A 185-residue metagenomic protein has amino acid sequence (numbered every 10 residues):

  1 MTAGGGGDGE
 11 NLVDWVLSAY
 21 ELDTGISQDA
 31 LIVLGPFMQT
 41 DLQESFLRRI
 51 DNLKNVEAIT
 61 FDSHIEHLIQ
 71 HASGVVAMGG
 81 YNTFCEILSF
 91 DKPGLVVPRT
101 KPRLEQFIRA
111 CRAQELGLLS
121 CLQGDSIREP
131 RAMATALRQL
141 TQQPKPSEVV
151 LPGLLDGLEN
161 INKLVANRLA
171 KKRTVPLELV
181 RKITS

Functional and structural regions predicted by a protein language model:
M1-G74, S126: Donor-nucleotide binding loops and adjacent catalytic segments primarily of GT-B fold Leloir glycosyltransferases
L31, E57-I59, V76, L95 (+2 more regions): Hydrophobic/aromatic beta-strand patches that form the interior of the parallel beta-sheet core in alpha/beta enzyme
L42, S63-H67, N82-T83, A132 (+1 more regions): Short acidic active-site motifs
Q43-D51, C111-E115, R138: Class I S-adenosyl-L-methionine
H64-I108: A donor-sugar binding/catalytic signature common to diverse glycosyltransferases and related nucleotide-sugar
K101-T135: Change "using UDP/GDP/dTDP sugars" to "using nucleotide sugars
R131-S185: C-terminal amphipathic helix plus adjacent low-complexity, charged tail appended to glycosyltransferase catalytic
